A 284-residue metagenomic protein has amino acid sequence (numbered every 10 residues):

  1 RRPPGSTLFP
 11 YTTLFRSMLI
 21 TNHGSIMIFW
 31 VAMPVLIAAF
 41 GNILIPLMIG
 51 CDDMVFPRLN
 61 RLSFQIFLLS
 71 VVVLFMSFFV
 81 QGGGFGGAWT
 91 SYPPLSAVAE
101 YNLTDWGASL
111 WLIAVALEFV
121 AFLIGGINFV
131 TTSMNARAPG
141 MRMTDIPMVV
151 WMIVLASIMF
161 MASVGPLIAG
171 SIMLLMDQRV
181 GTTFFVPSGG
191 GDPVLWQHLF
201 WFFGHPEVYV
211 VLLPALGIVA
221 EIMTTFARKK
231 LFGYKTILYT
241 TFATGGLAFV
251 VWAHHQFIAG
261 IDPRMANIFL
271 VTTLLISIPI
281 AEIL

Functional and structural regions predicted by a protein language model:
R1-R2, S188: A generic local structural motif
R2-L14: Short, small-residue-biased leader/transition segments that mark boundaries at the very start of proteins
T12-L284: Membrane-embedded and interfacial regions of multi-pass energy-transducing membrane proteins
